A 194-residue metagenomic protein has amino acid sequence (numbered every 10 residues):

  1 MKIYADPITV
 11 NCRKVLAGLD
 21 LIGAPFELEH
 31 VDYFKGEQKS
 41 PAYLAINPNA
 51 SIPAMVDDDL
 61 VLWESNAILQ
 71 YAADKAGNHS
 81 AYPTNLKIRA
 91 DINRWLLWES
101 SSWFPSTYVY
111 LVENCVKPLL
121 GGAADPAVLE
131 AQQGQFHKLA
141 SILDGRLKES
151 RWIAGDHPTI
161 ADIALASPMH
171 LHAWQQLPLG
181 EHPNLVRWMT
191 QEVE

Functional and structural regions predicted by a protein language model:
M1-E130, G134, D144: GST-like domain detector, emphasizing the conserved glutathione-binding G-site in the N-terminal thioredoxin-like
L96-V193: GST-like fold's C-terminal all-alpha helical module
